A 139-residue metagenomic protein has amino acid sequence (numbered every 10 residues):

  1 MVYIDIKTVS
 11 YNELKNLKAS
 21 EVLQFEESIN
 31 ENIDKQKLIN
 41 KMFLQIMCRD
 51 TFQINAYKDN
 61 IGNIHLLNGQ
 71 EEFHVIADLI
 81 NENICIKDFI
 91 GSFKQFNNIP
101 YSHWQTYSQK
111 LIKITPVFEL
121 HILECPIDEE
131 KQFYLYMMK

Functional and structural regions predicted by a protein language model:
M1-L17: N-terminal leader/domain-start detector
V2-D5, L44-K139: Basic- and aromatic-enriched surface patches that contact anionic nucleotides/nucleic acids
N12-K15, Q36, I64, L135: Intrinsic-disorder/low-complexity peptide segments enriched for small residues
E13, D34-L38, E72, E129: Single-residue recognition of alpha-helix capping/boundary positions
S20-I61: Short, contiguous, well-ordered secondary-structure segments
